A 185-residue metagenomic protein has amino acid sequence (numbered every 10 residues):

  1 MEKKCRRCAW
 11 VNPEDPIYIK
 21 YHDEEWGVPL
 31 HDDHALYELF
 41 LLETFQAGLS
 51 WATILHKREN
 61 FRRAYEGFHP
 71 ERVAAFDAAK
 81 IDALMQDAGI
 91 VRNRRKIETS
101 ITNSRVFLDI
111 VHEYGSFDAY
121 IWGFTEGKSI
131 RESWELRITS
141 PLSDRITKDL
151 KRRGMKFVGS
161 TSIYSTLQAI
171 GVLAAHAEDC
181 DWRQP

Functional and structural regions predicted by a protein language model:
M1-P185: HhH-family (HhH-GPD) DNA N-glycosylase catalytic core used in base-excision repair
